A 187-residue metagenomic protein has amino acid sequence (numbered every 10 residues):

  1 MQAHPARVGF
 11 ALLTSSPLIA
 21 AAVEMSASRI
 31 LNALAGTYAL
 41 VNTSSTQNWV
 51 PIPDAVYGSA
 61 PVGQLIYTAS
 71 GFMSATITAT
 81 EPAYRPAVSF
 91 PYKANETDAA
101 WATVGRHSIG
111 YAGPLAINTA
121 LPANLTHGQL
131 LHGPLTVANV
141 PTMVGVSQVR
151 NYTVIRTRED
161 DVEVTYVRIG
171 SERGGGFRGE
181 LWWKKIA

Functional and structural regions predicted by a protein language model:
M1-E24: Fungal secretory targeting signals
P17-G110, I117-A187: Lipid interaction determinants
